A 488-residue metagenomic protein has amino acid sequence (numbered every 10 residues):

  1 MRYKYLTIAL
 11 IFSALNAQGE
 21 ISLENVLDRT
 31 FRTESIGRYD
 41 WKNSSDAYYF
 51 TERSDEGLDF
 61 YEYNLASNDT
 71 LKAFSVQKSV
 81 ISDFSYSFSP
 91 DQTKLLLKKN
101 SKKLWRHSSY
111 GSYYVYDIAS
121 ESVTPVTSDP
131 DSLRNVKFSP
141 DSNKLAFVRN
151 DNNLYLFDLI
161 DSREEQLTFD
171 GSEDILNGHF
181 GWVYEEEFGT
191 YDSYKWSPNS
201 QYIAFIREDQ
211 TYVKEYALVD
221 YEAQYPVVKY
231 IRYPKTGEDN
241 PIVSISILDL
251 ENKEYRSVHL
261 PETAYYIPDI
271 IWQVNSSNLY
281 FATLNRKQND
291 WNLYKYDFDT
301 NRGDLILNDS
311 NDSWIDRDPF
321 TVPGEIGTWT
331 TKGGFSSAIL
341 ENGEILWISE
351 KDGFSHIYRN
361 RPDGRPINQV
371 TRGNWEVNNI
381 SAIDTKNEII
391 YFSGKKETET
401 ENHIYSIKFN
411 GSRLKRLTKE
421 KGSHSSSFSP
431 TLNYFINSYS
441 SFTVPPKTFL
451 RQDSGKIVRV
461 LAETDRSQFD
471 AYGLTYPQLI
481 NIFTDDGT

Functional and structural regions predicted by a protein language model:
R29, N68, N100-W105, S109-S112 (+5 more regions): Predominantly five- to eight-bladed beta-propeller fold
G37-D40, T51-F60, A73, K98 (+12 more regions): Non-catalytic accessory segments flanking enzyme active sites
Y39-D46, Y86-K94, V136-K144, R149 (+6 more regions): Blade-terminus and WD-like Trp-Asp/Gly-His loop motifs, strongest in beta-propeller folds
S54-E56, W105-G111, R149, G237-P241 (+4 more regions): Short, solvent-exposed loop/turn segments at conserved positions within beta-propeller repeat blades
L65-N68, D117-E121, L159-S162, D249-K253 (+4 more regions): Short loop/turn segments that connect beta-strands within beta-propeller blades
N68-K102, D129-S132, S310-S313, P323 (+1 more regions): Blade-loop segments of beta-propeller domains
H107-Y155, D161-S193: Asp-box/WD-like beta-propeller blade repeats and closely related beta-sheet repeat scaffolds
I206-R365: Beta-propeller domains
